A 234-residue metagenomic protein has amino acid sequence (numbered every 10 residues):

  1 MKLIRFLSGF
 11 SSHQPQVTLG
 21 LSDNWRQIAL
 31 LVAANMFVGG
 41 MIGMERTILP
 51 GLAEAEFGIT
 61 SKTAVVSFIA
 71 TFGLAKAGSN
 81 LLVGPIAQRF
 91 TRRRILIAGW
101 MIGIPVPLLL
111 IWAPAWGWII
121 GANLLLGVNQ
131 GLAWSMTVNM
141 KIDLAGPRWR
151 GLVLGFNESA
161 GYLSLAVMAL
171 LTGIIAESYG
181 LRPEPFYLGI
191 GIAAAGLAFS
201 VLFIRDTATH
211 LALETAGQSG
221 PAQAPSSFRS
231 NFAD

Functional and structural regions predicted by a protein language model:
L3-W25, D206-D234: Juxtamembrane intracellular "pre-TM" segments in multi-pass secondary transporters
T18-G73: Helix-loop boundary and gating motifs at the non-cytosolic
F72-L81, A166: Residue-level signature of mid-helix packing/kink "hotspots" within the transmembrane helices of 12-pass Major
S79-T91, A176: Helix-to-loop junctions at the C-terminal end of transmembrane segments in multipass secondary transporters
M101-P114: C-terminal ends and interior cores of transmembrane alpha-helices in multi-pass membrane transporters/permeases
A122-Y162: Cytoplasmic helix-loop-helix junction between adjacent transmembrane helices in 12-TM secondary transporters
E184-L202: Symmetry-related core transmembrane helices of the 12-TM Major Facilitator Superfamily/SLC fold
